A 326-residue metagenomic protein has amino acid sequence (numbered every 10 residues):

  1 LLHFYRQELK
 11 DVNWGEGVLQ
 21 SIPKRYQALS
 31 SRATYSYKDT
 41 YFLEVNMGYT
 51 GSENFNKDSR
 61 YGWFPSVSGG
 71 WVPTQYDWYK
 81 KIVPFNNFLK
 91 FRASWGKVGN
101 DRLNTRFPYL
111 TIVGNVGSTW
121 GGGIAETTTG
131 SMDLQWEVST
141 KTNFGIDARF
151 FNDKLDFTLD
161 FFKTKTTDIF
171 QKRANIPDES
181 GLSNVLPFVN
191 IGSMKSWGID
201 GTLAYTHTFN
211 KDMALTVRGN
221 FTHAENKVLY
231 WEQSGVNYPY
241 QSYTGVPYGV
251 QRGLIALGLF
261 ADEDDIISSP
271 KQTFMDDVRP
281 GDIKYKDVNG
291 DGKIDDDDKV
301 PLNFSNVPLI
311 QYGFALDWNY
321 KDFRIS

Functional and structural regions predicted by a protein language model:
L1-R252, W318: Extracellular/periplasmic, surface-exposed regions of secreted and cell-surface proteins
K38, L309-S326: C-terminal substrate/ligand-recognition segments
F55, F304, A315: Conserved aromatic-histidine-acidic binding/catalytic patches
P65, P73, P301, V307-P308: Proline-rich low-complexity regions
T128, K299-L302, L309-F314: Glycine-rich, charged/polar anion/phosphate-binding loops that engage phosphate groups from diverse ligands
T206-N306: Conserved small-residue
